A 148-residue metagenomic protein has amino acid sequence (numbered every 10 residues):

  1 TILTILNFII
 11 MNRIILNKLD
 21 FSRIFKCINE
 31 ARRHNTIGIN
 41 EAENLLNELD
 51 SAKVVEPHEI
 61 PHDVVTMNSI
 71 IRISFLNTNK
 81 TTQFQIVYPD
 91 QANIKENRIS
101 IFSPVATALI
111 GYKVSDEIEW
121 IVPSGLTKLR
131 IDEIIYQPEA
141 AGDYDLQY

Functional and structural regions predicted by a protein language model:
T1-T4: Ala/Thr-enriched low-complexity intrinsically disordered regions
L6-P61: N-terminal intrinsically disordered, low-complexity, charge/repeat-rich segments that act as generic
K53, N93-P104: Short, structured beta-strand/loop micro-motifs enriched in basic residues and often containing a Trp
I60-P61, K95, V105-A108: Short, conserved secondary-structure segments in the cores of folded domains
V64-N77, T81-Q85, L109, V114-Y136: FKBP-type peptidyl-prolyl cis-trans isomerase
Q83-Y88, R98-S100: Short, acidic/hydrophobic/Gly-rich beta-strand patch recurrent on exposed beta strands that often constitutes part
K95-R98, E139-Y148: Short, solvent-exposed secondary-structure boundary/capping segments
I99-G111, Q147: Short beta-strand-centered segments at strand-helix junctions
